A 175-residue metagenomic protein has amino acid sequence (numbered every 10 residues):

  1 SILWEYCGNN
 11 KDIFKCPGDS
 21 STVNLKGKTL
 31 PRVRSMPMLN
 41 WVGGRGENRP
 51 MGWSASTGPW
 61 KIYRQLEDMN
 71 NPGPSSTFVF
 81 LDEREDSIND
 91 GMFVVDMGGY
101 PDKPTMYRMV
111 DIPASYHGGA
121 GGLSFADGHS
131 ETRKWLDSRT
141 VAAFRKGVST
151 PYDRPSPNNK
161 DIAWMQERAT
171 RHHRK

Functional and structural regions predicted by a protein language model:
S1-K175: Short, well-structured segments within or immediately adjacent to enzyme catalytic domains that line ligand-binding
